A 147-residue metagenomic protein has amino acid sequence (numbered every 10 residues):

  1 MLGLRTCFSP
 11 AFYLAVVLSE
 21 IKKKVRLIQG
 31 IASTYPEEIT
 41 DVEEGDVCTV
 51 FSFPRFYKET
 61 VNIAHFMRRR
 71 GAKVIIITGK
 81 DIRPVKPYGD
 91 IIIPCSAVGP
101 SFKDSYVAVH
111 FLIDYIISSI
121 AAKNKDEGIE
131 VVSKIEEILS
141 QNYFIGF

Functional and structural regions predicted by a protein language model:
M1-F111, I117-K123: Glycine-rich phosphate-binding loops that contact phosphosugars or nucleotide phosphates
D126-F147: A short, charged, Gly/Pro-tolerant segment at domain boundaries
